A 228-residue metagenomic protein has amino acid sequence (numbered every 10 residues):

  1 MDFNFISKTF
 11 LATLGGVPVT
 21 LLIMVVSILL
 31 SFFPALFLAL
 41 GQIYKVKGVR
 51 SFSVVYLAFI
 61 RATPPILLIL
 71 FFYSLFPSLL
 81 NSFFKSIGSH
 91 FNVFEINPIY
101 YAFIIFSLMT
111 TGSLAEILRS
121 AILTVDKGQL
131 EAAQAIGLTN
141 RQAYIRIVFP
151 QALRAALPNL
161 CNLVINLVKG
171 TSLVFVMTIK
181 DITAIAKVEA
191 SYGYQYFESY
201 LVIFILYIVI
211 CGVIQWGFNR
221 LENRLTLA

Functional and structural regions predicted by a protein language model:
M1-A228: Transmembrane alpha-helices and adjacent helix-loop boundaries
